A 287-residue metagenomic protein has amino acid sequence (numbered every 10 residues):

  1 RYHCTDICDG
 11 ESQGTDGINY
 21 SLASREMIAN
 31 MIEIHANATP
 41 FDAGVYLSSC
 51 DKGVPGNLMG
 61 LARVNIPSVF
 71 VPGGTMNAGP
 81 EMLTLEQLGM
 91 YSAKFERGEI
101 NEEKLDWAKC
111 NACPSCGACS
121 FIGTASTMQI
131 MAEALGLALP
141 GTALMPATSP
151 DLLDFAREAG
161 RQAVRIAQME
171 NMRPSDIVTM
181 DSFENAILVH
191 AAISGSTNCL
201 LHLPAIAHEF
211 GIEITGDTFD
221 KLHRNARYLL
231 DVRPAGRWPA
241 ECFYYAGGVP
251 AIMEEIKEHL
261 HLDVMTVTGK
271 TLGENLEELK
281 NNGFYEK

Functional and structural regions predicted by a protein language model:
R1-C4, G17-S21, V54, G60-I66 (+1 more regions): Catalytic or ion-coupling anion/metal-binding cores of large enzyme and transporter domains
R1-P72: Long, structured ligand/cofactor-binding scaffold of large enzymes
